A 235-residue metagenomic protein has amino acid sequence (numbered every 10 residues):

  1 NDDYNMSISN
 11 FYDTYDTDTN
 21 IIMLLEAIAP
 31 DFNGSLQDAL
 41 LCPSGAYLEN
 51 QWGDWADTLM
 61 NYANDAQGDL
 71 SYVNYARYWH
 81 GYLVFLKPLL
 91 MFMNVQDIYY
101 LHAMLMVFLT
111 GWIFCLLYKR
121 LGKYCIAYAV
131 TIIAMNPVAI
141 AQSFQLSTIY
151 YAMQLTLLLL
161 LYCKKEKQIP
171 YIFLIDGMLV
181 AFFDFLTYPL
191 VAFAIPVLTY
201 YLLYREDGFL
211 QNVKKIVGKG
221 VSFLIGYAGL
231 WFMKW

Functional and structural regions predicted by a protein language model:
D2-Y75: Interfacial juxtamembrane loops and adjacent helix segments that form the catalytic/substrate-binding surfaces
R77, V84-H102: Juxtamembrane segments of multi-pass membrane glycosylation machinery that transfer sugars from lipid-linked donors
W79, I132-I169, F182-Y188: Membrane-interface micro-motifs in multi-pass membrane enzymes
L83-K87, V107-W112, Y128-P137, M153-L158 (+1 more regions): Hydrophobic, membrane-inserted alpha-helices
A103-I126: Transmembrane-helix motifs of polytopic, lipid-linked glycan transferases
Y118-I133, K165-K167: Transmembrane-helix signature of polytopic, membrane-embedded enzymes that assemble or transfer cell-envelope glycans
L158-Y162, V191-V221: Perimembrane helix-loop-helix junctions
Y171-P196, K215-L230: Membrane-interface alpha helices of multi-pass inner-membrane proteins
